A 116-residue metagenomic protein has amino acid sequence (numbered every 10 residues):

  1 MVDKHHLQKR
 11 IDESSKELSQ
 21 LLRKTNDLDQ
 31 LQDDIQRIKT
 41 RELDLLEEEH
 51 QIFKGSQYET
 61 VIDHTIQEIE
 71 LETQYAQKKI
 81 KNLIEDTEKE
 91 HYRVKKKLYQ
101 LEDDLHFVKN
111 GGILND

Functional and structural regions predicted by a protein language model:
M1-D116: Charge-rich amphipathic alpha-helical interaction elements
